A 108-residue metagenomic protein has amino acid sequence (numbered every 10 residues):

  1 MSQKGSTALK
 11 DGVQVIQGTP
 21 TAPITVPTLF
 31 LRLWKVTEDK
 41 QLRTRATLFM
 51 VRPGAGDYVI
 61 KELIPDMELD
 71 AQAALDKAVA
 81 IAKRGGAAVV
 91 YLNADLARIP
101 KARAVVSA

Functional and structural regions predicted by a protein language model:
M1-M50, S107: Short N-terminal "domain-start" leader segments that mark the transition from disordered tails or signal peptides into
S2, R84-A108: Short, mixed-charge low-complexity intrinsically disordered segments
L9, I16, A22, Y58-I60 (+2 more regions): Intrinsically disordered, low-complexity, compositionally biased regions/tails
A22-T25, L29, A55, M67 (+1 more regions): Intrinsically disordered, low-complexity segments enriched in proline/serine/threonine
M50-A55, D95-L96: Solvent-exposed strand-loop boundary residues in beta-sheet-rich modules
G56-A73: A short, exposed loop/beta-hairpin motif centered on an aromatic-Gly-Thr core
Q72-L75, V79, K83: Residue-level detector of alpha-helical secondary structure
